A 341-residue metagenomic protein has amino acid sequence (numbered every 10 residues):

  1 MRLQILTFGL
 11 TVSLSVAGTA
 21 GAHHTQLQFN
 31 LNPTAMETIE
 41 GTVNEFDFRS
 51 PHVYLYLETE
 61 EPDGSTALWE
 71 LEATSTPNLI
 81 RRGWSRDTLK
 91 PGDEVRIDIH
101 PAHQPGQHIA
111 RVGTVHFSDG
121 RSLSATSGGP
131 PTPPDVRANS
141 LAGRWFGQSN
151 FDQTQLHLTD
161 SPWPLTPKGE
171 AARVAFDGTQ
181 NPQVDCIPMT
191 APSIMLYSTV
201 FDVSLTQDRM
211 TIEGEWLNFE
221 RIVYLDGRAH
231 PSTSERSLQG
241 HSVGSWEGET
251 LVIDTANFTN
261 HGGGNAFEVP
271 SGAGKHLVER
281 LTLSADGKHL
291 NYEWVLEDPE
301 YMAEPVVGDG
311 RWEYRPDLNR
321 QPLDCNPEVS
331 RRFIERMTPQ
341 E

Functional and structural regions predicted by a protein language model:
M1-I5: Positively charged n-region of N-terminal signal peptides that target proteins for export
T7-A17: Bacterial N-terminal signal peptides
G18-A22: Sec/Tat signal peptide C-region and signal peptidase I cleavage site
H24-E341: PEST-like low-complexity, intrinsically disordered acidic/proline/serine-rich tracts that flank trafficking/processing
